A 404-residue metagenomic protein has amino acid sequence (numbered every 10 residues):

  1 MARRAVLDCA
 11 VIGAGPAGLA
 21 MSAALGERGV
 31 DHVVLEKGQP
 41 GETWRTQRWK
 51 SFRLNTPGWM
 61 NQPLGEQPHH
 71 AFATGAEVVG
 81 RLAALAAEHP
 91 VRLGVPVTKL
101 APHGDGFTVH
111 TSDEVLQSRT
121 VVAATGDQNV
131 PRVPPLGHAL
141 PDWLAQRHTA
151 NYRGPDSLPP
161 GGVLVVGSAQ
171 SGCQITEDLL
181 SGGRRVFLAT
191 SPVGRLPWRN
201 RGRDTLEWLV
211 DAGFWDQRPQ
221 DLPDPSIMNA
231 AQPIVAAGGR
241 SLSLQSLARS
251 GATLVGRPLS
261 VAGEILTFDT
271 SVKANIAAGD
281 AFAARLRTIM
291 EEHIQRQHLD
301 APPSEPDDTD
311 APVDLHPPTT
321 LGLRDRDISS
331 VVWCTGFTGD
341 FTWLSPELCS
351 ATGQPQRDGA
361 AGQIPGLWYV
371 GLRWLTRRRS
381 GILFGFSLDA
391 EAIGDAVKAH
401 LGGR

Functional and structural regions predicted by a protein language model:
A2-A14, A20-T43, A73-R404: Flavin (primarily FAD) cofactor-binding/catalytic cores of flavoenzymes
Q39-L64, L247: Redox-cofactor-proximal catalytic regions of oxidoreductases
M60-Q67, P141-L144: Short glycine/proline- and charge-enriched loop/turn segments that cap or connect secondary-structure elements
H69-A71: Short histidine-centered catalytic/ligand-binding loop motif
